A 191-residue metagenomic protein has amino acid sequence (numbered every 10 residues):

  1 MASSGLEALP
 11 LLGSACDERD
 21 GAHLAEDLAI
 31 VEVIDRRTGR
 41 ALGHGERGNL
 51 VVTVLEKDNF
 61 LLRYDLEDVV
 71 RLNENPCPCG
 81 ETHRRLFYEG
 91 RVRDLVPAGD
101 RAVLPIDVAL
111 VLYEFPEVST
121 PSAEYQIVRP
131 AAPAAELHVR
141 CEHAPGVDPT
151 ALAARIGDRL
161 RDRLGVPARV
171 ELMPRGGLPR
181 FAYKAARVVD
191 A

Functional and structural regions predicted by a protein language model:
M1-A191: Active-site glycine/GP-rich loop and adjacent strand/helix microenvironment that borders small-molecule binding pockets
